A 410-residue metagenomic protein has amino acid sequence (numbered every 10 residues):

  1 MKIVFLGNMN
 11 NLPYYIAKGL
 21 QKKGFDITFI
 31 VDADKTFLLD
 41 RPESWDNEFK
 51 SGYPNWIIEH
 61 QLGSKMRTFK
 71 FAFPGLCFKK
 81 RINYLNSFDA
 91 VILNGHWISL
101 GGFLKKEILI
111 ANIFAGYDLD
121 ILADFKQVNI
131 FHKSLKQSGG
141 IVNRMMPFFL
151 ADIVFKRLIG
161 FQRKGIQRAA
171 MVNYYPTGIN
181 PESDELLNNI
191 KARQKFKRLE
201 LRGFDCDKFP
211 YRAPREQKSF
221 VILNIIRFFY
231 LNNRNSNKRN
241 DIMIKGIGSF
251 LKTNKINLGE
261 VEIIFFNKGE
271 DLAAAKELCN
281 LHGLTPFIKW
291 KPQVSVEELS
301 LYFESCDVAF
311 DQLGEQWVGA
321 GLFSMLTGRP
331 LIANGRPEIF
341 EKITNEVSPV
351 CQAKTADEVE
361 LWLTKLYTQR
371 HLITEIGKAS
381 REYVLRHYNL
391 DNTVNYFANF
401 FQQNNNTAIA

Functional and structural regions predicted by a protein language model:
A90-I92, L104-M145, A333-N334: Active-site proximal beta-strand in glycosyltransferases
F149-F196: A short, active-site helix/loop in glycosyltransferases that binds the activated sugar's phosphate group
R212-K238, I242-S249, I264: Conserved donor-binding/catalytic core segment of Leloir-type glycosyltransferases
E260-A274, P292: Glycosyltransferase donor-sugar binding loop
A273-Q293: Nucleotide-activated donor-binding/catalytic signature segment of Leloir-type glycosyltransferases, i.e., the conserved
E304-Q316, R329: Acidic donor-binding loop of glycosyltransferase active sites
F340-T364: Change "using UDP/GDP/dTDP sugars" to "using nucleotide sugars
T368-Q402: A charged, aromatic-enriched C-terminal amphipathic alpha-helix characteristic of glycosyltransferases across folds
